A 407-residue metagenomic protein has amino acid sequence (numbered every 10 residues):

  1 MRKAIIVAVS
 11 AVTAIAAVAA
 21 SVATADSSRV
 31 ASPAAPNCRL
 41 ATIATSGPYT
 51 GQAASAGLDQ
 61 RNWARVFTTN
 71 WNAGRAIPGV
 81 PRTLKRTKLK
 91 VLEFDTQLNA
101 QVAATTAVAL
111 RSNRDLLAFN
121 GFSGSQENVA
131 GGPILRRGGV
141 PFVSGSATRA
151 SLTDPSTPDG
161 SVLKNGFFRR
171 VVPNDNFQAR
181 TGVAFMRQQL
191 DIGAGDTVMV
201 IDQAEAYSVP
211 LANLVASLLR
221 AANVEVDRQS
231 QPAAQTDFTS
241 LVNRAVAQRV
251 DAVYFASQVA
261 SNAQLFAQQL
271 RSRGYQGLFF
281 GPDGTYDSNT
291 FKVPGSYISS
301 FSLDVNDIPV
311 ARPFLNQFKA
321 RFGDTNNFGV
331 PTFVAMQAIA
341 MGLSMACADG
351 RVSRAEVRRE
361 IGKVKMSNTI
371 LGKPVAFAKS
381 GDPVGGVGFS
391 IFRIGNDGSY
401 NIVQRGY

Functional and structural regions predicted by a protein language model:
V9-A17: Bacterial N-terminal signal peptides
A16-A34, S296: C-terminal region of N-terminal signal peptides and the immediate post-cleavage residues of exported proteins
S27-A34, C38-L40, S55-N62, G74-T157 (+4 more regions): Beta-alpha junction/loop-to-helix N-cap segments that form part of ligand/metal-binding clefts
L40-W63, T197-D202: Short beta-strand segments enriched in small/hydrophobic residues
Y49-Q52, T96-Q101, G124-V129, A147-L152 (+7 more regions): Solvent-exposed loop/turn segments at secondary-structure junctions within structured extracellular/periplasmic domains
L116-Q229, L278-Y297: Extracytoplasmic ligand/sensor domains, especially the bilobed periplasmic-binding protein
A267-V334, C347, Y400-G406: Extracellular/periplasmic periplasmic-binding protein-like sensory domains
F318-G329, A340-V403: Segments of small-molecule ligand-sensing domains
